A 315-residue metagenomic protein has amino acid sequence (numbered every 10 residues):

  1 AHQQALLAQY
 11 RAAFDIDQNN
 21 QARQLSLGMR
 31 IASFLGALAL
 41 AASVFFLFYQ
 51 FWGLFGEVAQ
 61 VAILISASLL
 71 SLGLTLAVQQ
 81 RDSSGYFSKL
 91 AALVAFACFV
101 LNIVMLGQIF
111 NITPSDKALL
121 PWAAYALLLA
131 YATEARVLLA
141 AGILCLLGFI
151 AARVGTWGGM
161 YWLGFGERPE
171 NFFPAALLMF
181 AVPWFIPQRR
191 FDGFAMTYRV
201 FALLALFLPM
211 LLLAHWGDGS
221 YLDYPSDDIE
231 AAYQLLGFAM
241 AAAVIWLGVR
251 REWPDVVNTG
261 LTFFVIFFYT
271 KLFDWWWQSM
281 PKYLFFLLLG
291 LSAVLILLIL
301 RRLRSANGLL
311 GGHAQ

Functional and structural regions predicted by a protein language model:
A1-Q315: Alpha-helical multi-pass membrane segments and their bilayer interfacial helix-loop junctions
